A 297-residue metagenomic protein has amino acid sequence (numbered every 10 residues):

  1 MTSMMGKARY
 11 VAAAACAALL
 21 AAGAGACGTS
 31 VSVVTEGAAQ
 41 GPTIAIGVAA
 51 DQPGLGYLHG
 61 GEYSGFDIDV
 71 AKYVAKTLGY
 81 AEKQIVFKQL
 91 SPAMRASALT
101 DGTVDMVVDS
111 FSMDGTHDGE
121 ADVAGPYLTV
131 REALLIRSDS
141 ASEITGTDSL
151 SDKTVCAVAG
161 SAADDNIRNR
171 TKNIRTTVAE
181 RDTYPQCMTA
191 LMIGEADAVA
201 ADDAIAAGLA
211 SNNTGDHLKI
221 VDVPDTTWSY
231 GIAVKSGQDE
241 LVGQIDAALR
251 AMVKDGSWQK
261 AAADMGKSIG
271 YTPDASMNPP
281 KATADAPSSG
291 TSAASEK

Functional and structural regions predicted by a protein language model:
G25-V31: Bacterial signal peptide processing site
G28, I68-L78, S140, S161 (+1 more regions): Extended ligand-binding regions for polar small-molecule ligands
V33-V107: Extracytoplasmic small-molecule ligand-binding "clamshell" domains of the periplasmic binding protein/Venus flytrap
V48, Q52-P53, Y63-L78, S112 (+4 more regions): Bilobed "Venus flytrap"/periplasmic-binding protein-like clamshell domains and structurally analogous long
A49, T129-I136, A207, S211-L249 (+1 more regions): Periplasmic-binding protein-like
I85-S97, S142-E143, A179-T189, I193 (+1 more regions): Short helix-initiation/N-cap motifs at beta->coil->alpha
V86-S149: Acidic, polar ligand-binding/catalytic clefts
M94, D109-G119, R168-N169, M192-I193 (+1 more regions): A ligand-binding cleft/hinge motif common to bilobed small-molecule-binding domains
